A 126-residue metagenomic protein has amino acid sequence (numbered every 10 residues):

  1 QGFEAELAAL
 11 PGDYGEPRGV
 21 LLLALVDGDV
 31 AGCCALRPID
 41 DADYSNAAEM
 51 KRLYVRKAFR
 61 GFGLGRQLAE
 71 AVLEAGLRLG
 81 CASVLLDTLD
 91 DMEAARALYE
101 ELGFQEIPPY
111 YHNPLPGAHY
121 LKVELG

Functional and structural regions predicted by a protein language model:
Q1-K51, R56-K57, A69-A71, A75 (+2 more regions): Acetyl-CoA-dependent GNAT
G28, G63, G80: Conserved G/P- and acidic residue-centered "switch" motifs that form tight phosphate/ATP-binding loops in soluble
R52-L53, G61, A97: Hydrophobic alpha-helical segments, especially transmembrane helices and their immediate juxtamembrane helical caps
R56-A58, F62, D90-D91: Active-site acidic-Proline motif in GNAT/NAT acetyltransferases
F62, R66, E70: Residues forming the Rossmann-fold NAD(P)(H) cofactor-binding site
A82-L102, E106-G126: C-terminal "cap" of GNAT-fold acetyltransferases
